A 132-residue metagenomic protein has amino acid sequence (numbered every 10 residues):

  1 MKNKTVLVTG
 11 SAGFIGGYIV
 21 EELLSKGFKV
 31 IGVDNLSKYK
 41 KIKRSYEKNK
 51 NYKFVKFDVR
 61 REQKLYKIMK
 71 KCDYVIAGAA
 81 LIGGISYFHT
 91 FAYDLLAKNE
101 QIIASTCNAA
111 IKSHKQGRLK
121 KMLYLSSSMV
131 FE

Functional and structural regions predicted by a protein language model:
K2-N3, L119: Phosphate-coordination loops involved in phosphoryl transfer and adenosine-cofactor binding
V6-K26: N-terminal Rossmann NAD(P)H-binding glycine-rich loop of SDR-like oxidoreductase domains
T9, V33, V75-A79, M122-S128: SDR active-site strand-loop-helix element
A12, I82-I85, S128-E132: Active-site segment of SDR-like NAD(P)-dependent oxidoreductases
F28-K38: Conserved glycine-rich Rossmann-like NAD(P)H-binding loop of the short-chain dehydrogenase/reductase
K48-R61: Rossmann-fold cofactor-recognition segment
V59-E100: NAD(P)H-binding glycine-rich loop region in Rossmannoid oxidoreductase-like domains and their noncatalytic homologs
A104-E132: Conserved Rossmann-fold NAD(P)-dependent oxidoreductase catalytic core, especially the SDR/UDP-sugar
